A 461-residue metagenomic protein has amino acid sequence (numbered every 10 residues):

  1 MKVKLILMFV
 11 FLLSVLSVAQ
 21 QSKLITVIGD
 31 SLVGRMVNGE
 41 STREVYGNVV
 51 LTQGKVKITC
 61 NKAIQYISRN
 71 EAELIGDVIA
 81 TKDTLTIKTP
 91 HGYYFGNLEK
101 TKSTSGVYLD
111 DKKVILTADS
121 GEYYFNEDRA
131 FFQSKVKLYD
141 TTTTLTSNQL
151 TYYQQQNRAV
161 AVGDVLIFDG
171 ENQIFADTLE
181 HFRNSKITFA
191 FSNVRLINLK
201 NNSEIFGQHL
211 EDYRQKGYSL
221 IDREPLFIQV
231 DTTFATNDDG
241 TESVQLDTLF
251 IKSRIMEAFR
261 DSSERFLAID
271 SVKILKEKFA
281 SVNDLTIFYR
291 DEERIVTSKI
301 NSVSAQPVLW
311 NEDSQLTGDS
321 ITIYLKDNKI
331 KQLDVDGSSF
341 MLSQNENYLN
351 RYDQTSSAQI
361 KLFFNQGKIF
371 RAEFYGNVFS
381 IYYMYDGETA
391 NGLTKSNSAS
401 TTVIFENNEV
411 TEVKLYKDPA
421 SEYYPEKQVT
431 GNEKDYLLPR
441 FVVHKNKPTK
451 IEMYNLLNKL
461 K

Functional and structural regions predicted by a protein language model:
M1-L24: Bacterial Sec-dependent N-terminal signal peptides
Q20-K461: N-terminal amphipathic/hydrophobic interface segments
